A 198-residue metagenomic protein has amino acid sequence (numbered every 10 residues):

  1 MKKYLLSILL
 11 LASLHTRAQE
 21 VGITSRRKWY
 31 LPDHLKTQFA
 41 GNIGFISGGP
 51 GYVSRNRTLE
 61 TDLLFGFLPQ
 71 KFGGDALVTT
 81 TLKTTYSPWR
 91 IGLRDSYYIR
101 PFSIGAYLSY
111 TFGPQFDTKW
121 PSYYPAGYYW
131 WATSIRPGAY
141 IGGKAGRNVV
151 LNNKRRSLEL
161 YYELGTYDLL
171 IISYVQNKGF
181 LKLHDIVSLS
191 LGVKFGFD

Functional and structural regions predicted by a protein language model:
M1-G22: Bacterial Sec-dependent N-terminal signal peptides
Q19-P32, R57-T58, W89-P101, N148-L158 (+1 more regions): Short loop/turn motifs that connect adjacent beta-strands in outer-membrane beta-barrel proteins
G22-K28, I46-E60, V78-W89, L189-F195: Feature captures outer-membrane beta-barrel proteins of Gram-negative bacteria and organelles
W29-N42, G48, L59-P69: Transmembrane beta-strand segments that form the barrel wall of outer-membrane beta-barrel proteins
P32, I43-F45, L77, R136 (+1 more regions): Membrane-spanning beta-strands of outer-membrane beta-barrel proteins
I46, G66-F72, W89-I91, T111-Q115 (+1 more regions): Sequence/structural signature of outer-membrane beta-barrel proteins
K71-G105: Mid-chain, structured segments of secreted extracytoplasmic proteins
Y97-D198: Outer-membrane beta-barrel transmembrane domain signature
